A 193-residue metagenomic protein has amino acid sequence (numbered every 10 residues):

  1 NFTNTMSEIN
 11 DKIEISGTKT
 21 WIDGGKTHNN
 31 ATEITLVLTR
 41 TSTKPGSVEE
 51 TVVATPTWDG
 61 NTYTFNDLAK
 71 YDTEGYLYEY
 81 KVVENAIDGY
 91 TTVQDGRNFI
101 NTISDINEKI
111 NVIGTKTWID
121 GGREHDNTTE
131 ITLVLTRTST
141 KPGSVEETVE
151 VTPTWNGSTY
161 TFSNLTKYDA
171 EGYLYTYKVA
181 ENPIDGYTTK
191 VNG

Functional and structural regions predicted by a protein language model:
N1-G193: Solvent-exposed loop/turn and edge beta-strand elements of beta-rich ligand-binding domains
